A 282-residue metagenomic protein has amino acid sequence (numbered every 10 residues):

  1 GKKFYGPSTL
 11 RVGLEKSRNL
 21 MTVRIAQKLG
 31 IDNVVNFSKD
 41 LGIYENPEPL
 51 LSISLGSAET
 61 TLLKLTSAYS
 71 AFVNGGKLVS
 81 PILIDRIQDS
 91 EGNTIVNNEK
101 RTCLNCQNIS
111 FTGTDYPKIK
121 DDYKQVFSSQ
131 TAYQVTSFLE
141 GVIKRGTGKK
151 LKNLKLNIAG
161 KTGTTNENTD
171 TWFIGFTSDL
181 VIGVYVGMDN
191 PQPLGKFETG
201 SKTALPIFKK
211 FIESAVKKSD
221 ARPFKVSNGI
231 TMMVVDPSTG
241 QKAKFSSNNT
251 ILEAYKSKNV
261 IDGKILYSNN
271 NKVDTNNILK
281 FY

Functional and structural regions predicted by a protein language model:
G1-V34, L78, G92-Y133, E140: Conserved catalytic neighborhood of penicillin-recognizing serine enzymes
T9, L20-R24, N33-N36, K64-S67 (+5 more regions): Extracytoplasmic/secreted proteins, especially bacterial periplasmic and envelope-associated proteins
V12-I25, N46-E48, M188-G195: Substrate-binding clefts and substrate-entry loops adjacent to catalytic sites of polymer-processing enzymes acting on
N19, Q27, I31, A71-L78 (+4 more regions): Short, well-ordered loop/turn and helix-capping segments at boundaries between secondary-structure elements and domains
L29-E45: Short, charged, amphipathic alpha-helices and their helix-cap/turn boundaries
D40-C103, K120, K124-V126, F138 (+4 more regions): Active-site-proximal helix/loop microenvironment of the serine DD-peptidase/beta-lactamase transpeptidase fold
P47, L78-L83, K144-L151, V216-I230: Acidic/polar loop patches that form or flank catalytic/metal-binding clefts of enzymes that bind anionic ligands
Q88-E91, V96-K120, I158-Y282: Soluble, non-transmembrane domains of envelope/secretory-pathway proteins that act on or interact with carbohydrate
